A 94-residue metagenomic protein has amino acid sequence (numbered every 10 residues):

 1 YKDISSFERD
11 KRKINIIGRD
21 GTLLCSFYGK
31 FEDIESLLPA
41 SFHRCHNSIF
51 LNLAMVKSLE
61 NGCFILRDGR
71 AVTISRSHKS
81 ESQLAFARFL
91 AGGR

Functional and structural regions predicted by a protein language model:
Y1-R67, A71-T73: Conserved binding/recognition cores within well-folded domains
Q83-A85: Short, surface-exposed, low-complexity cationic segments
G93-R94: Intrinsically disordered, low-complexity protein-interaction/activation regions
